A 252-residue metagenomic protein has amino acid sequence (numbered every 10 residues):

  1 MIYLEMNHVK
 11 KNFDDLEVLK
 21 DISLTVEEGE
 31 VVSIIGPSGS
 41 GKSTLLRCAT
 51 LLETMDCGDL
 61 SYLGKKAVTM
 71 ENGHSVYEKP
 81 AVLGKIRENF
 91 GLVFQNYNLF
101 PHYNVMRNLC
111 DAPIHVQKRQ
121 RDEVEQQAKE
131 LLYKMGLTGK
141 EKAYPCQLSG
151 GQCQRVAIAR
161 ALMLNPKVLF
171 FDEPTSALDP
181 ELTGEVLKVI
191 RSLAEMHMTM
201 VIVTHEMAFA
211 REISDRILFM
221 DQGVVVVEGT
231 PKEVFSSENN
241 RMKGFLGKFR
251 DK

Functional and structural regions predicted by a protein language model:
G58-N72: Conserved ABC transporter NBD signature motif
Y144-L148, Q152: Conserved ABC ATPase signature
M163-K167: A short, proline-enriched helix->beta-strand linker immediately N-terminal to the Walker B motif in ABC-type P-loop
L169-D172: Catalytic Walker B motif of ABC-type/P-loop ATPase nucleotide-binding domains
T204-H205: H-loop/switch region of ABC-family ATPase nucleotide-binding domains
E228-G229: ABC ATPase "signature
